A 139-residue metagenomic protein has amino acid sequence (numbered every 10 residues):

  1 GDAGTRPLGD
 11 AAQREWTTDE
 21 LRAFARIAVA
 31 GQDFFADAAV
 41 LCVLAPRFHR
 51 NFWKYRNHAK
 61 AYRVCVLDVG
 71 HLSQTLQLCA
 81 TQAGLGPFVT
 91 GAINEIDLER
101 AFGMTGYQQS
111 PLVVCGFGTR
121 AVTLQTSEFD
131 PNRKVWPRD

Functional and structural regions predicted by a protein language model:
G1-D139: Acidic, surface-exposed loops and disordered segments
